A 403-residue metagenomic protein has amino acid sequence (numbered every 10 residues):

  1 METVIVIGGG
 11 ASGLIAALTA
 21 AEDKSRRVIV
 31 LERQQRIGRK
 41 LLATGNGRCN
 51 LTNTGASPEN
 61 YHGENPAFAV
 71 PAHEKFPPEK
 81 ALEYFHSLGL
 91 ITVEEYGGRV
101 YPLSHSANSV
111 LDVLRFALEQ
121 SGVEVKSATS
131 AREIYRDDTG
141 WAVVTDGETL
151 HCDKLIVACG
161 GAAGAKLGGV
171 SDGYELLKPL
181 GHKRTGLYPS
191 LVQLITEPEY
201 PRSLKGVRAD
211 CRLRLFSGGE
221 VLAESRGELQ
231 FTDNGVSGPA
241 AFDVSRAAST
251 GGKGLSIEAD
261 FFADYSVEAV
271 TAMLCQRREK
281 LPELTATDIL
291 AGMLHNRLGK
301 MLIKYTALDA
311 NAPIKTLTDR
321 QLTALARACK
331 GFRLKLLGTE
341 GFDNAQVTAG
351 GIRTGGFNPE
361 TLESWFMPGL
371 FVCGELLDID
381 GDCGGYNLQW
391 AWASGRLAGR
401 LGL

Functional and structural regions predicted by a protein language model:
E2-V30, A398-L403: N-terminal Rossmann-like FAD-binding beta1-loop-alpha1 element of flavoenzymes
I5-I7, L31, A131, L150-K166 (+4 more regions): Short hydrophobic core segments
A21-N46: Glycine-rich FAD pyrophosphate-binding loop
Q35-I37, L42-A43, L51-P58, I91 (+2 more regions): An anion/pyrophosphate-binding glycine-rich loop and adjacent beta-alpha core in soluble alpha-beta enzymes
N46-E94: Glycine-rich active-site loop/strand segments that organize a redox cofactor
S127, K300-D380: A glycine-rich dinucleotide-binding beta-alpha-beta segment and adjacent secondary-structure elements that constitute
S127-G140: A conserved short coil-to-beta-strand element within the FAD-binding core of flavoproteins
K154-Y200: Glycine-rich loop(s) and the adjacent beta-strand/alpha-helix scaffold that form part
